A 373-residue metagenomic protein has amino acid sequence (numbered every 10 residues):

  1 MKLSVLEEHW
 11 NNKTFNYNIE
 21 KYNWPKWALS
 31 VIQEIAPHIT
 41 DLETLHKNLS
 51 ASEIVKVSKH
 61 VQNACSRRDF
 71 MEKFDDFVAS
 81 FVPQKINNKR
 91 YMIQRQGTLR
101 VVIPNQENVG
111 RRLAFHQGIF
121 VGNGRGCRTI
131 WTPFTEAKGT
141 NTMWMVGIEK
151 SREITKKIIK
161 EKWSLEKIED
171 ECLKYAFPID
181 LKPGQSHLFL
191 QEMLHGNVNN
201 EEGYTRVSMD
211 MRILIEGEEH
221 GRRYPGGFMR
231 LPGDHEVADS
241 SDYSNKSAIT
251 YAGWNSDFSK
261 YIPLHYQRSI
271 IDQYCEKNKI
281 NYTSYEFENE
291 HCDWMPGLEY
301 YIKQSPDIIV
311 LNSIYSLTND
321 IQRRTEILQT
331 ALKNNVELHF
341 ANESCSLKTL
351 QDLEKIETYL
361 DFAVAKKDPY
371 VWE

Functional and structural regions predicted by a protein language model:
M1-K85: N-terminal auxiliary "cap/dimerization" subdomain that precedes the catalytic jelly-roll/cupin core of mononuclear
V82-A114, V121: Short N-terminal edge-element motif at the start of the domain
M92-R100, W144-I148, E343-S346: Short, surface-exposed recognition loops or helix-turn segments adjacent to catalytic cores
V102, F115, P133, V146 (+4 more regions): Short His-Asn-centered micro-motif
P104-Q106, F120, T135-A137, K150-S151 (+4 more regions): Short, solvent-exposed loop/turn segments at secondary-structure junctions
G110-L181: Catalytic core of non-heme Fe(II) oxygenases with the double-stranded beta-helix
K150-S244: Conserved double-stranded beta-helix
S244-E373: Short, structured surface patches at the beginning of a domain
